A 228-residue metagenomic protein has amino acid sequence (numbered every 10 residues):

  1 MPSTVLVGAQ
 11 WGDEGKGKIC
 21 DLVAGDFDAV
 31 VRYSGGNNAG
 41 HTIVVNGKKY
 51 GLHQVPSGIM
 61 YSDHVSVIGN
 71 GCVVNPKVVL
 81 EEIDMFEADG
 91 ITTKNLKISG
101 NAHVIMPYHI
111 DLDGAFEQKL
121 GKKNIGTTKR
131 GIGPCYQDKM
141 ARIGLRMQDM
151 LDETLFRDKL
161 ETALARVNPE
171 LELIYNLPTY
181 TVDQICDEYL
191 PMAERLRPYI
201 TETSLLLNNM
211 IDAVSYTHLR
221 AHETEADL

Functional and structural regions predicted by a protein language model:
P2-S99, H103-M106: Basic, polar low-complexity surface loops/patches
S3, S215-Y216: Residues that mark the start of a beta-strand
V79, I83-L205: Internal alpha/beta core interface subdomains
E202-S215: A short acidic-Thr-Gly-centered motif at the start of a beta-strand
T217-A226: Conserved small/polar residues in nucleotide/adenosyl-binding loops
